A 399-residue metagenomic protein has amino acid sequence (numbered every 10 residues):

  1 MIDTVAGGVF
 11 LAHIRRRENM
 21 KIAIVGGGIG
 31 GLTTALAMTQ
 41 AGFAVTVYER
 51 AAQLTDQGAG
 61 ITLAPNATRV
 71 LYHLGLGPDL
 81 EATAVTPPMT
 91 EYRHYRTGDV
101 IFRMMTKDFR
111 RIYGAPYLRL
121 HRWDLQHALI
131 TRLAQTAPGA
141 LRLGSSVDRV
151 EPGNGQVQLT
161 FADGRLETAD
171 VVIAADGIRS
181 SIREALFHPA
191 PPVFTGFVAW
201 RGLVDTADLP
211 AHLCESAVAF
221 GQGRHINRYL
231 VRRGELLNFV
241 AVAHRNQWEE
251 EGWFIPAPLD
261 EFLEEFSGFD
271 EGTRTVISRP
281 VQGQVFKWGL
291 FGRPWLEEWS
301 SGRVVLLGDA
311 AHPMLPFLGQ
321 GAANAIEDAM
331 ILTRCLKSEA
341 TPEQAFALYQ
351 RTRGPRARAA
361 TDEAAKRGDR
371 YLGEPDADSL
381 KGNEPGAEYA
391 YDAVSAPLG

Functional and structural regions predicted by a protein language model:
D3-T4, F10-K21, T97, S278 (+3 more regions): Helical substrate-recognition/capping region of FAD-dependent monooxygenase/halogenase enzymes
F10, I14-E18, I22, T39 (+3 more regions): Conserved N-terminal helical subregion
A23, G27-A52, I173-A174, W200 (+3 more regions): Conserved mid-domain beta->alpha element of the FAD-binding
A23, T46, A140, N238-V240: A structural signal for isolated positions on well-ordered beta-strands in alpha/beta enzyme cores
Q53-R69: Conserved N-terminal glycine-rich FAD pyrophosphate-binding loop of Rossmann-like flavoproteins
P78, T206-H212, E339: Short helix-loop capping/hinge motifs at secondary-structure junctions, enriched in acidic/polar residues
E215-E249, L263-G268, L290: Active-site substrate-recognition segment that forms the wall of the catalytic cavity or substrate channel
G252-K287: Flavin-binding catalytic cores
